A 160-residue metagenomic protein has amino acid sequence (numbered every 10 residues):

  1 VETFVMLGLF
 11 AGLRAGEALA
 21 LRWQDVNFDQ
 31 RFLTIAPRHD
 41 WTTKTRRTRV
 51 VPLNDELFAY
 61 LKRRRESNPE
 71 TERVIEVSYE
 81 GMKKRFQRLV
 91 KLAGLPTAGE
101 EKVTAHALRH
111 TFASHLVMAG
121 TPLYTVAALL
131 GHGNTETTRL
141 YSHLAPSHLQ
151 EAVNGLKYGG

Functional and structural regions predicted by a protein language model:
V1-A15, L19, S67-N68: Basic, Lys/Arg- and aromatic-enriched nucleic-acid-binding interface segment
F4, G8, V90, L116-V117: Short helix-to-turn junction characteristic of helix-turn-helix DNA-binding domains, especially the helix
A11, A20-R63: Conserved tyrosine-mediated DNA breakage-rejoining catalytic core shared by Y-recombinases
D25-F32, K102, T121-L140, S147 (+1 more regions): Short, polar N-cap/turn motifs at the start of nucleic acid-interacting alpha helices
P37-W41, F58, E80, L130-G155: Catalytic-site neighborhood detector that most strongly recognizes the C-terminal catalytic loop/helix of tyrosine
R49-P52, R63, A119, H143-G160: DNA/chromatin major-groove-contacting recognition/catalytic segments
N54-E100: Active-site/catalytic core of tyrosine-dependent DNA strand-transfer enzymes
E80-M82, A98-G120: Short basic/aromatic active-site micro-motif
